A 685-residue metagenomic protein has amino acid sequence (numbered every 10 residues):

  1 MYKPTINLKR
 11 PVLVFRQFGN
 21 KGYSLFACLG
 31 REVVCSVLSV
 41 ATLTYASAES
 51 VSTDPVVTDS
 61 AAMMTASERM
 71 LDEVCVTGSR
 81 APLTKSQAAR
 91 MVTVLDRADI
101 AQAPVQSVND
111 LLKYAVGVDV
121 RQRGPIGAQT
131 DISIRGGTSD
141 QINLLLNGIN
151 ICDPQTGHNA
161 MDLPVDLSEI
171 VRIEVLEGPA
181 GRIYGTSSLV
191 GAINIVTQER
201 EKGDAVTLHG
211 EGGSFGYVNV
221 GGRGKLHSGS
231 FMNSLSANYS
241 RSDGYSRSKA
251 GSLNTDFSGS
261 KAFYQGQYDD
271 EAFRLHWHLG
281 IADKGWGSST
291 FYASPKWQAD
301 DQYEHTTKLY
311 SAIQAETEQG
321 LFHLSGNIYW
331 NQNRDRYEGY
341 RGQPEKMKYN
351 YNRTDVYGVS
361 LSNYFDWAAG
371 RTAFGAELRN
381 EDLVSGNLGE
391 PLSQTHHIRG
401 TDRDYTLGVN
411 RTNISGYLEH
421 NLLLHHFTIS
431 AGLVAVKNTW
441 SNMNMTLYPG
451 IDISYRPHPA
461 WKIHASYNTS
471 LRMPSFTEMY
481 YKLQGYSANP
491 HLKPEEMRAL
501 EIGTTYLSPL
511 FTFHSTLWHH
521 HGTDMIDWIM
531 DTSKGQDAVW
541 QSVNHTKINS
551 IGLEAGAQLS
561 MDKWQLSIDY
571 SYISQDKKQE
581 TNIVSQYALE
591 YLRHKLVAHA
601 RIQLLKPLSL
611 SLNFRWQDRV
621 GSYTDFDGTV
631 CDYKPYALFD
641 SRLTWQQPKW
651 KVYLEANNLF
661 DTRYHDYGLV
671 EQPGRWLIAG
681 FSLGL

Functional and structural regions predicted by a protein language model:
M70-A103, D131: N-terminal periplasmic "start-of-domain" segments of outer-membrane beta-barrel proteins
N109-I149, D153, V171: Extracytoplasmic beta-strand/coil segments of soluble accessory domains associated with Gram-negative outer-membrane
N150-E177: Short acidic/polar hinge/loop motifs at secondary-structure boundaries that mediate gating or recognition
R182, N194, E201-G203, E211 (+2 more regions): Periplasmic-side early beta-strands and strand-to-turn transitions of outer-membrane beta-barrels
Q267-K284, E304-T446, G450, S454-R456 (+4 more regions): Face-selective signature of the C-terminal outer-membrane beta-barrel domain
S294-Q319, N352-T354, V409-R411, N442 (+5 more regions): Outer-membrane beta-barrel signature, preferentially recognizing the C-terminal barrel domain of Gram-negative
L423-I429, W518-H521, V543-D625, F660 (+1 more regions): Gram-negative outer-membrane beta-barrel transporters
H521-D524, W616-Y623, S641-L685: C-terminal beta-signal and adjacent terminal beta-strands/loops of Gram-negative outer-membrane beta-barrel proteins
